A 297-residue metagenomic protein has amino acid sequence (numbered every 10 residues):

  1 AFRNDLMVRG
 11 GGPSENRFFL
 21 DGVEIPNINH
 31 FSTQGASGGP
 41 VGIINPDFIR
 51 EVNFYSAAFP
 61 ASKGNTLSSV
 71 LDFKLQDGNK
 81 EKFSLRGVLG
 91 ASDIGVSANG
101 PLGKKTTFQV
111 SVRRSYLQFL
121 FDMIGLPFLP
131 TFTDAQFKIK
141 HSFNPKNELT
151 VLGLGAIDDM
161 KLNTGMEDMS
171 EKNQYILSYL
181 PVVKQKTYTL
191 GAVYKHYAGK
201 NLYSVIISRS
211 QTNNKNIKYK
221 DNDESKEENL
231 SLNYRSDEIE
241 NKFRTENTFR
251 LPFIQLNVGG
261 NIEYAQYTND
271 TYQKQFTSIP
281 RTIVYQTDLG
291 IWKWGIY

Functional and structural regions predicted by a protein language model:
A1-N27, R50-E51: Extracytoplasmic beta-strand/coil segments of soluble accessory domains associated with Gram-negative outer-membrane
E15, D47, K80-K82, D93 (+4 more regions): Strand-connecting loop/turn motifs
F19, E51, V70, S84-V88 (+7 more regions): Residue-level detector of the transmembrane beta-barrel scaffold of outer-membrane proteins
E24-F54, F137: Short acidic/polar hinge/loop motifs at secondary-structure boundaries that mediate gating or recognition
T33-G38, F54-Y55, N79-E81, F119-M123 (+6 more regions): Extracytoplasmic loops and strand-loop junctions of Gram-negative outer membrane beta-barrel proteins
P40-S84, G95-S97, K104: A beta-strand signature from Gram-negative outer-membrane beta-barrel systems, especially the internal plug domain
K80-E81, P101-Q185: Periplasmic-side early beta-strands and strand-to-turn transitions of outer-membrane beta-barrels
K140-D158, L180-Y297: Face-selective signature of the C-terminal outer-membrane beta-barrel domain
